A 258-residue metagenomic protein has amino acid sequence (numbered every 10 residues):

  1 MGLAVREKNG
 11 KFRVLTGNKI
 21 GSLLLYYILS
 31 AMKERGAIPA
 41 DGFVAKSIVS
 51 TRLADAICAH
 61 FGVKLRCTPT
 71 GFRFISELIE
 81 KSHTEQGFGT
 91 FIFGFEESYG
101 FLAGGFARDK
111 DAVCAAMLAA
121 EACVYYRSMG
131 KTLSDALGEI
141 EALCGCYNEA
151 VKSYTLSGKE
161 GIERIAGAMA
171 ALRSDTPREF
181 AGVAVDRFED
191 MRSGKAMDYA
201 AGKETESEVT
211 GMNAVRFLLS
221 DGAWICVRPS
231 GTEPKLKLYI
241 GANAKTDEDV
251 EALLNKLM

Functional and structural regions predicted by a protein language model:
L3-R13, A31-R228, K235-Y239, T246-L254 (+1 more regions): Phosphate-binding and adjacent anionic-ligand microenvironments
G17-A37: Ser/Thr/Gly-rich flexible loops in soluble cytosolic domains mediating phosphotransfer, phosphorylation
